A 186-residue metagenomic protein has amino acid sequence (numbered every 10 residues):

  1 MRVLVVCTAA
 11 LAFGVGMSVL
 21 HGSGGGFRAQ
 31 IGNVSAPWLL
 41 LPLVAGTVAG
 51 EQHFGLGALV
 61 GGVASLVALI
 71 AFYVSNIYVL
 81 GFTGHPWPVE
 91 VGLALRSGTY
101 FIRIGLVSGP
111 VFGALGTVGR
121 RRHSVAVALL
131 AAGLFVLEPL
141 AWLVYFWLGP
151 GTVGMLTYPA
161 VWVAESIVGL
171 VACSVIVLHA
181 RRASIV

Functional and structural regions predicted by a protein language model:
M1, V175-V186: Membrane-interface capping segments at transmembrane-helix boundaries
M1-G61: N-terminal topogenic module of multi-pass integral membrane proteins
R2-V6, G57, L93, S97 (+2 more regions): Residue-level signature of transmembrane alpha-helical entry/exit and packing/kink sites in multi-pass membrane
V3, L106-H123: Short helix-perturbing small/polar motifs within transmembrane alpha-helices
F13, M17, A64-F72, S108 (+3 more regions): Alpha-helical transmembrane segments of multipass membrane proteins
V15-L39, Y73-R103, P139-E165: Membrane interfacial helix motifs at helix-loop boundaries and amphipathic/re-entrant anchors
W38-V48, F101-A114, E165-L178: Hydrophobic cores of alpha-helical transmembrane segments in multi-pass inner/ER membrane proteins, independent
E51-G62, T117-L137: Internal alpha-helical transmembrane segments of multi-pass membrane proteins
